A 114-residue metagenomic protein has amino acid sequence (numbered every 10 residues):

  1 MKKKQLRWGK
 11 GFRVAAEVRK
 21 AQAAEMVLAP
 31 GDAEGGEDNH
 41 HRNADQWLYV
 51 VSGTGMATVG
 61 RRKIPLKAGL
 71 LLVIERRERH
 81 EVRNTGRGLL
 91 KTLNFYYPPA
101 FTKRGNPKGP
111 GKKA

Functional and structural regions predicted by a protein language model:
K3, R7, Q22, T85-A114: Double-stranded beta-helix
K4-D38, D45: A short glycine-rich, His/Asp/Glu-containing loop-to-beta-strand
V27, H40-A57: Short, conserved beta-strand element in jelly-roll/cupin
G36-E37, A57-T58, I74, H80-G86: Short beta-strand His + acidic residue motifs that chelate non-heme Fe in jelly-roll/DSBH and cupin folds
W47, T54-M56, K63, R79 (+1 more regions): Structural motif
S52, G60, F95-Y97: Cofactor-binding loop segments of dinucleotide-utilizing enzymes, especially the Rossmann-like FAD- and NAD(P)+-binding
R61-R76: Short acidic-glycine-tyrosine-enriched beta hairpin
